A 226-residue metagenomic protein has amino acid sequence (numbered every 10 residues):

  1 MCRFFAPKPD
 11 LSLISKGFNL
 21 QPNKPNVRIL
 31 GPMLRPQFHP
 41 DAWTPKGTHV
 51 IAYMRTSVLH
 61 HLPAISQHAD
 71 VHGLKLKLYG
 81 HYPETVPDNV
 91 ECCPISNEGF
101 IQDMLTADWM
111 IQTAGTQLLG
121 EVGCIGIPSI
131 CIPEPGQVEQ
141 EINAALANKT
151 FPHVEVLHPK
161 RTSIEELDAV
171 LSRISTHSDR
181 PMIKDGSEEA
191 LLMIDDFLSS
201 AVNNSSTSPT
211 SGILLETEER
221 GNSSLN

Functional and structural regions predicted by a protein language model:
M1-V58, H81: A nucleotide-sugar donor-handling region in carbohydrate enzymes
C2, I65, F100-I101: Acidic, amphipathic alpha-helical patches
L11-L13, R28, K77, C93 (+3 more regions): Hydrophobic/aromatic beta-strand patches that form the interior of the parallel beta-sheet core in alpha/beta enzyme
L34-R35, G80-P83, S96-E98, E134-E139 (+1 more regions): Short, acidic/turn-prone active-site loops that include or flank metal/cofactor- and phosphate-binding residues
M54, P63-P94: Catalytic donor nucleotide-activated moiety binding site of glycosyltransferases and closely related
H81-G123: Donor nucleotide-activated moiety binding/catalytic core segment of transferases that use nucleotide-activated donors
L118, G123-T176: Catalytic binding pocket for nucleotide-activated donors in carbohydrate/polymer assembly enzymes
D168-N226: C-terminal amphipathic helix plus adjacent low-complexity, charged tail appended to glycosyltransferase catalytic
